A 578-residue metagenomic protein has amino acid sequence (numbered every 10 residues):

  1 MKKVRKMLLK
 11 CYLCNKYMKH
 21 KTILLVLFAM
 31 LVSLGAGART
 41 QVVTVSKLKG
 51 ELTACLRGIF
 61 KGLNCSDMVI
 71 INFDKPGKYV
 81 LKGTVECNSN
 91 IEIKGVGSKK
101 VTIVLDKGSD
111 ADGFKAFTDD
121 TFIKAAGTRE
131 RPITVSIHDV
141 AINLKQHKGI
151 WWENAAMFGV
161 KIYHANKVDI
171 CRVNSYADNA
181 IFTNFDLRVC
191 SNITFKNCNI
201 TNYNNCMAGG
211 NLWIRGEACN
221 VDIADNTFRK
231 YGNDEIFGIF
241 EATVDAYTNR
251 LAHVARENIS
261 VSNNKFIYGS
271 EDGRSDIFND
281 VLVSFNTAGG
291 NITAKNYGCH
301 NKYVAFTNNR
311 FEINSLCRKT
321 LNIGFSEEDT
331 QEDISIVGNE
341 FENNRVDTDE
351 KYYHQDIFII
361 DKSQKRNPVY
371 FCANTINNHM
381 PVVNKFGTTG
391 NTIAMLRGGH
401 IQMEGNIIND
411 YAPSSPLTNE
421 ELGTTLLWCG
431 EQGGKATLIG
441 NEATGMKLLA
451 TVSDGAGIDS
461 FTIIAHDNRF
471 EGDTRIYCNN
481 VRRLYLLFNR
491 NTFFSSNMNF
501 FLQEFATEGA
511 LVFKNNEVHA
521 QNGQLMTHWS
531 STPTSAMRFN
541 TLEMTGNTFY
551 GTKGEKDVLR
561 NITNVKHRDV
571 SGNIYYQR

Functional and structural regions predicted by a protein language model:
V4-L24: Bacterial N-terminal signal peptides that target proteins for export
L25-S33: Bacterial N-terminal signal peptides
A36-T40: Boundary at the C-terminal end of the N-terminal hydrophobic targeting segment
S46-R57, C65-I91, V96-D110, I142: N-terminal extracellular ligand-recognition/capping segment immediately after the signal peptide
T53-R57, L81-K82, K107-T128, K148-I162 (+15 more regions): Extracellular beta-strand/beta-solenoid scaffold signature
S89-K99, F114-A177, T194-K196, A224 (+2 more regions): Parallel beta-helix/beta-solenoid
F539-R578: Leucine-rich solenoid repeat scaffolds
